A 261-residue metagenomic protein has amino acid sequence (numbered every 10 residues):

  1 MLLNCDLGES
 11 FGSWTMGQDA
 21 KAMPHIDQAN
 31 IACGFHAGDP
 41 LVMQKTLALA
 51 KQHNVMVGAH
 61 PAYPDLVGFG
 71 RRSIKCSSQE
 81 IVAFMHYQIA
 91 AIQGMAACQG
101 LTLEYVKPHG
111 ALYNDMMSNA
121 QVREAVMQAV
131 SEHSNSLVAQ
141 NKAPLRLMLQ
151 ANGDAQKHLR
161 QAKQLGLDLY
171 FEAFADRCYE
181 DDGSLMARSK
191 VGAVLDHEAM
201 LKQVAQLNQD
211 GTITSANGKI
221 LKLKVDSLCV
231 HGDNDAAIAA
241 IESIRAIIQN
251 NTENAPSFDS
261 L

Functional and structural regions predicted by a protein language model:
D6, H60, V106, V230: Conserved, mostly hydrophobic/aromatic
F11-Q44, A120: A short alpha/beta connector and helix-capping loop motif
A20-P24, K45-G58, A97-G100: Acidic (Asp/Glu)-rich catalytic clusters
I31-H36, D115-M116, S134, A143-G153: Catalytic beta/alpha-barrel core
L66-G100, Y105-P108: Glycine/small-residue-rich loop that forms an oxyanion/phosphate-binding "nest" at active or ligand-binding sites
N119-M127: Charged helix-capping and loop-helix junction motifs
N152-K157, Q161-T212: Active-site rim beta-loop-alpha module in soluble metabolic enzymes
I241-L261: C-terminal domain-boundary segment and adjacent tail
